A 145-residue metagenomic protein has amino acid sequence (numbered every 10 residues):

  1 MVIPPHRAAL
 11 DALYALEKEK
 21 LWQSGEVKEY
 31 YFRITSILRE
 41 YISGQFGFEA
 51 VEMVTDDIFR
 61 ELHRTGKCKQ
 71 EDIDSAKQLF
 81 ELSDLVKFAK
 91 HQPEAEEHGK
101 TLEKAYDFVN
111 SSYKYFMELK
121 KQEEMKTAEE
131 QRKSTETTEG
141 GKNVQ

Functional and structural regions predicted by a protein language model:
M1-Q145: Solvent-exposed, low-complexity, intrinsically disordered, charge-rich segments adjacent to transmembrane helices
